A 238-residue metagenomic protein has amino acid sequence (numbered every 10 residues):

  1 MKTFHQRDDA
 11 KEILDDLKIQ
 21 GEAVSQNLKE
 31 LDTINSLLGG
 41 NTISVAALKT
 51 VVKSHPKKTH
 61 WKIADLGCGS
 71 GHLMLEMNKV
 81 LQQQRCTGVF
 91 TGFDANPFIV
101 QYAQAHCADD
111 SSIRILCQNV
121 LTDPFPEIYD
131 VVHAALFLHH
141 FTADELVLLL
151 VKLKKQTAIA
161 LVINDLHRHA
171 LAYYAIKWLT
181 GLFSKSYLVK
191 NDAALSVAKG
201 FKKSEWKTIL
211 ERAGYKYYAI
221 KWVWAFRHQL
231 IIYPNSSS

Functional and structural regions predicted by a protein language model:
M1-E30: N-terminal, positively charged/glycine-rich alpha-helical extensions of SAM-dependent methyltransferases
G21-A47, V51-V52: Class I SAM-dependent methyltransferase Rossmann-like catalytic core, especially the SAM/SAH-binding loop
A64, S70-H72, M77-T122: Class I SAM-dependent methyltransferase SAM/SAH-binding core
H133: A conserved beta-strand element that flanks and buttresses the S-adenosyl-L-methionine
F141-K152: A short, conserved alpha-helix within the catalytic core of class I
A158-L166: Conserved beta-strand signature within the Rossmann-like core of class I S-adenosyl-L-methionine
L166-A213, A219: C-terminal alpha-helical "lid/dimerization" subdomain adjacent to the S-adenosyl-L-methionine
A219-S238: Core SAM-dependent methyltransferase catalytic element
